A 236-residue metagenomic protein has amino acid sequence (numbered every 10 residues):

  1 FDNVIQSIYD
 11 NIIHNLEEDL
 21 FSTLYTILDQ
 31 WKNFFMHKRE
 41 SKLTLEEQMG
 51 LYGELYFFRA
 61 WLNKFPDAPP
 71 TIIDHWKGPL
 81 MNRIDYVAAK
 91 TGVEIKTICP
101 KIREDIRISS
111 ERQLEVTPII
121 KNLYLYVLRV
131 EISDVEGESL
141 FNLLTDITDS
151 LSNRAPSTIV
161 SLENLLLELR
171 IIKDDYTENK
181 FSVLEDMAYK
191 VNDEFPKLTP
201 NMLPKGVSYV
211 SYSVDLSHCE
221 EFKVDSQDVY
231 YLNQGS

Functional and structural regions predicted by a protein language model:
F1-M81, I98-S236: Nucleic-acid endonuclease domains
W61, Y86-C99: Conserved catalytic cores of phosphodiester-cleaving nucleases, focusing on short active-site segments
